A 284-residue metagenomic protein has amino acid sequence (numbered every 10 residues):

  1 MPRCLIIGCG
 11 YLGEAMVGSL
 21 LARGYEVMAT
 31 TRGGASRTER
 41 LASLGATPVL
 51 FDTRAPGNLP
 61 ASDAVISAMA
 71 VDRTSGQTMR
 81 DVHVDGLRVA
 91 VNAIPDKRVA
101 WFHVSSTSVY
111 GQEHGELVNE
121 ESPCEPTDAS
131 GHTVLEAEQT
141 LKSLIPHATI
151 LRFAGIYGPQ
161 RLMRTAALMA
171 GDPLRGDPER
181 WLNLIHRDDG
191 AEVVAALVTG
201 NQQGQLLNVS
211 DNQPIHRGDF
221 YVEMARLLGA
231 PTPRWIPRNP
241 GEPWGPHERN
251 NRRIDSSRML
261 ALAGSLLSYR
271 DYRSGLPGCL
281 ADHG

Functional and structural regions predicted by a protein language model:
G13-E14: N-terminal Rossmann-fold NAD(P) dinucleotide-binding loop
L50-R54, H247-G284: C-terminal amphipathic/interface module of NAD(P)-dependent oxidoreductases and related NAD-binding regulators
S62-F102, E136: NAD(P)-cofactor binding segment of oxidoreductase domains
V89-T127: Conserved Rossmann-fold NAD(P)-dependent oxidoreductase catalytic core, especially the SDR/UDP-sugar
H114-I150: Catalytic helix-loop patch of NAD(P)-dependent Rossmann-fold dehydrogenases
H132-L135, L144, I156-M169, A196-L207 (+1 more regions): Glycine/proline-rich active-site loop of Rossmann-fold NAD(P)-dependent oxidoreductases
T165-R187: A conserved pocket-lining segment of Rossmann-fold NAD(P)-dependent short-chain dehydrogenase/reductase
V193, L197-W244: Mid/C-terminal beta-alpha module of Rossmann-like enzyme folds, strongest in SDR-family dehydrogenases/epimerases
